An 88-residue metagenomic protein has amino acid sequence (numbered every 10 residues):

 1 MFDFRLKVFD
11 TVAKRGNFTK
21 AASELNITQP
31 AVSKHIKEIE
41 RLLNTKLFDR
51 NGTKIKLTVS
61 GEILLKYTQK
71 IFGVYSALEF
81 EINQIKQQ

Functional and structural regions predicted by a protein language model:
F2-V8, Q29, G61, T68: The N-cap/first-turn positions of alpha helices within or immediately adjacent to helix-turn-helix DNA-binding domains
V12-N26: Short helix-boundary/capping micro-motifs
N17-F18, I36, R50: Helix-turn-helix DNA-binding elements, focusing on the entry/boundary residues of the two helices that contact DNA
S23-E24, R41, E62: Alpha-helical residues within the helix-turn-helix
E40-L57: A short LG(V/I)-centered, amphipathic sequence patch enriched for acidic residue(s) preceding the LG motif
S76-N83: A short, exposed helix-loop element centered on a Lys and neighboring polar residues
Q84-Q88: Interdomain hinge and pocket-entrance segments immediately C-terminal to HTH DNA-binding domains
